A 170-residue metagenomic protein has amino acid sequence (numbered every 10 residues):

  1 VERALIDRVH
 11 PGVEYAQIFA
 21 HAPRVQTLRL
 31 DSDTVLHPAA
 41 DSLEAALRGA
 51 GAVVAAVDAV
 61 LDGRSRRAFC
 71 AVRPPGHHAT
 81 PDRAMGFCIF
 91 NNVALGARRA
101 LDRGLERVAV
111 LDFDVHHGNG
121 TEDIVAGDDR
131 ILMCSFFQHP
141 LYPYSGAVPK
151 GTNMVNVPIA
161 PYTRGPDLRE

Functional and structural regions predicted by a protein language model:
V1-E170: HDAC/HDAC-like amidohydrolase catalytic core signature
